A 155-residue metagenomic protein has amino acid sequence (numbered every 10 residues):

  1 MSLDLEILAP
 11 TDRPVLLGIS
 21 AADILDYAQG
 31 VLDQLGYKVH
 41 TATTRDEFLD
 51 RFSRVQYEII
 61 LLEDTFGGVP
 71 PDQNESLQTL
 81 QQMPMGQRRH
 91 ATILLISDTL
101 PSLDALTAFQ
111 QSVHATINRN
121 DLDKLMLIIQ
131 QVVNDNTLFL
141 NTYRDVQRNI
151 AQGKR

Functional and structural regions predicted by a protein language model:
M1-I24, Q29-V31, I128-R155: Non-catalytic signal-transmission and effector/linker regions of two-component phosphorelay proteins
G30-L32, R51, T107: Alpha-helical interaction/dimerization surfaces of two-component signaling modules
A42-T43, T116-R119: Short acidic-hydrophobic, aromatic-tinged amphipathic segments that line or gate anion-handling sites
T43-I59: Acidic, metal-coordinating helix/loop segments flanking the phosphotransfer/catalytic sites of two-component signaling
E58-Q87: Conserved phosphotransfer microenvironments
M85-S102: A short, hydrophobic beta-strand element within the central beta-sheet of small alpha/beta folds
S97-A115: Alpha4 helix (beta4-alpha4-beta5 surface) of REC/receiver domains from two-component response regulators
N120-I129: C-terminal output helix
